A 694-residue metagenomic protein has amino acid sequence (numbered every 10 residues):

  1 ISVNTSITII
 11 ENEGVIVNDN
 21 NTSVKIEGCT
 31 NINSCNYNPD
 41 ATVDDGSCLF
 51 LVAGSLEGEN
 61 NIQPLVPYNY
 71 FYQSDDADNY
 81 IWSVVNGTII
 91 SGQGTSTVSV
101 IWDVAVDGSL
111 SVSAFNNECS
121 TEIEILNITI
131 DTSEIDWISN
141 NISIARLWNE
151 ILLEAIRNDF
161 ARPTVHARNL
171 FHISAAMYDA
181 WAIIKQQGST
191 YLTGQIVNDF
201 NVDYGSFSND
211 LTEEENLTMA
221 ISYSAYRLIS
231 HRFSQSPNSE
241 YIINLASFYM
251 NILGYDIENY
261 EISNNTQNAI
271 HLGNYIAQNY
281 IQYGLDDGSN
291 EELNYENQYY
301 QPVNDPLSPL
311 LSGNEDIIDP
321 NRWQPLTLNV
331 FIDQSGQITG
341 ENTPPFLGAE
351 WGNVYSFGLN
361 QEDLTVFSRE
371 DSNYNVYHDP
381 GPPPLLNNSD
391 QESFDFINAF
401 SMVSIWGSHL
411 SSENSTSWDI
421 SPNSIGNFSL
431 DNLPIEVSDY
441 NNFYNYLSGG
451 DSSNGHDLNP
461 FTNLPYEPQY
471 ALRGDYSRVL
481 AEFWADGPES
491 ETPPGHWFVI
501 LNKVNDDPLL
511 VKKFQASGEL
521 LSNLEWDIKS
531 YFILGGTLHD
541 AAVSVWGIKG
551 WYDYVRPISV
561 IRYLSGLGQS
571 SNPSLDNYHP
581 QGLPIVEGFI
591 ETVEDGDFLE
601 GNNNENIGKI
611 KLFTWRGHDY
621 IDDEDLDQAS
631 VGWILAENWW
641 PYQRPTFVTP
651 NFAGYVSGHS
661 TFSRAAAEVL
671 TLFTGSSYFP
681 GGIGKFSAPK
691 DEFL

Functional and structural regions predicted by a protein language model:
I1-A53, E57-Q63, D75, Q93-S96 (+1 more regions): Primarily marks secretory-pathway-exposed extracellular/lumenal segments that are disulfide- and glycosylation-prone
N4, N20-N21, N86, N127 (+3 more regions): N-linked glycosylation sites
G28, G87, G108, A269-Q278: Glycine-centered structural positions embedded in regular secondary structure
S34, A41, A53-G54, A77 (+4 more regions): Long alpha-helical scaffolds
V66-Y70: Structural beta-strand segments of beta-rich domains
S74-I81: Solvent-exposed loop segments of extracellular immunoglobulin-like
S83-S99: Surface-exposed, flexible coil segments in extracellular/virion-facing regions
S133-L694: Acidic/polar surface patches and capping/hinge elements
